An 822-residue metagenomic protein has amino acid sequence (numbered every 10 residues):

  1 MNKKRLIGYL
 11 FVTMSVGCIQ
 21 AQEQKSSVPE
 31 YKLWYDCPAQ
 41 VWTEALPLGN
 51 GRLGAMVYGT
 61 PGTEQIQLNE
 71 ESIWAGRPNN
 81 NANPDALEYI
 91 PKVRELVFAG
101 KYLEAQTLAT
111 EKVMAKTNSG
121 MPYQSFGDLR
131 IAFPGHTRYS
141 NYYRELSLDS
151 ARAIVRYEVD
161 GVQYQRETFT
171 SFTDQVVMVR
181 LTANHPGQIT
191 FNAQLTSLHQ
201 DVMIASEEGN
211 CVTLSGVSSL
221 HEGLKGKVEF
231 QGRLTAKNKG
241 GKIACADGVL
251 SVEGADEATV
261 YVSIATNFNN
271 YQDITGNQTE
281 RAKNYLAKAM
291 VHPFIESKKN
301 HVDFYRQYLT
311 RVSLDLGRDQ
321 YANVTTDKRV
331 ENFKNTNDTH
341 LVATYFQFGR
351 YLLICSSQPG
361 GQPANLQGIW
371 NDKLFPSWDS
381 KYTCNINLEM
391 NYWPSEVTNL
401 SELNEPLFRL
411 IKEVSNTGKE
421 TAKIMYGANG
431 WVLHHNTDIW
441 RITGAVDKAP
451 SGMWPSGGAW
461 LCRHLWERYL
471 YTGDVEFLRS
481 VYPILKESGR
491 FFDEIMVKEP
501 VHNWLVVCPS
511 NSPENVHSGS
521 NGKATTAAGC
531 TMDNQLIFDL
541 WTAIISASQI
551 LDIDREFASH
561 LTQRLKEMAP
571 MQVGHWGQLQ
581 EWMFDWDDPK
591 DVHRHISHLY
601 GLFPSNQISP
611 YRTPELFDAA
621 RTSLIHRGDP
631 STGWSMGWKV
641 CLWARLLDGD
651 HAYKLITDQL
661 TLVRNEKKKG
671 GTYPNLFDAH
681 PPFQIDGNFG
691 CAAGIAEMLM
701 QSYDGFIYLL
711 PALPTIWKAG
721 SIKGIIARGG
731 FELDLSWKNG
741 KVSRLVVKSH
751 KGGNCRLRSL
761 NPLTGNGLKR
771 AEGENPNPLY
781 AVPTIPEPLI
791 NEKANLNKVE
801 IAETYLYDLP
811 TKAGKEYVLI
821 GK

Functional and structural regions predicted by a protein language model:
M1-Q24: Bacterial Sec-dependent N-terminal signal peptides
Q22-P450, S456, L465-Y469, D474 (+11 more regions): Aromatic-residue-lined binding/catalytic grooves and analogous aromatic/hydrophobic interfacial grooves in multimeric
G368, D372, L505-V507, N515 (+2 more regions): C-terminal catalytic domain of Rieske-type non-heme iron oxygenases
N387, W454-R468, F477-E494, S635 (+2 more regions): Extended, hydrophobic alpha-helical segments in both membrane/secreted and soluble proteins
A459-R463, P483, L602, D618 (+5 more regions): Feature representing long, continuous alpha-helical segments
E487-A547: Acidic/histidine-rich catalytic neighborhood
P513-G529, T672-F683, W717-G720: Short beta-alpha connecting loops at secondary-structure transitions that line or flank enzyme active sites
D678, I685, L699, D704-A727: Acidic, turn-prone loop/beta-hairpin segments
